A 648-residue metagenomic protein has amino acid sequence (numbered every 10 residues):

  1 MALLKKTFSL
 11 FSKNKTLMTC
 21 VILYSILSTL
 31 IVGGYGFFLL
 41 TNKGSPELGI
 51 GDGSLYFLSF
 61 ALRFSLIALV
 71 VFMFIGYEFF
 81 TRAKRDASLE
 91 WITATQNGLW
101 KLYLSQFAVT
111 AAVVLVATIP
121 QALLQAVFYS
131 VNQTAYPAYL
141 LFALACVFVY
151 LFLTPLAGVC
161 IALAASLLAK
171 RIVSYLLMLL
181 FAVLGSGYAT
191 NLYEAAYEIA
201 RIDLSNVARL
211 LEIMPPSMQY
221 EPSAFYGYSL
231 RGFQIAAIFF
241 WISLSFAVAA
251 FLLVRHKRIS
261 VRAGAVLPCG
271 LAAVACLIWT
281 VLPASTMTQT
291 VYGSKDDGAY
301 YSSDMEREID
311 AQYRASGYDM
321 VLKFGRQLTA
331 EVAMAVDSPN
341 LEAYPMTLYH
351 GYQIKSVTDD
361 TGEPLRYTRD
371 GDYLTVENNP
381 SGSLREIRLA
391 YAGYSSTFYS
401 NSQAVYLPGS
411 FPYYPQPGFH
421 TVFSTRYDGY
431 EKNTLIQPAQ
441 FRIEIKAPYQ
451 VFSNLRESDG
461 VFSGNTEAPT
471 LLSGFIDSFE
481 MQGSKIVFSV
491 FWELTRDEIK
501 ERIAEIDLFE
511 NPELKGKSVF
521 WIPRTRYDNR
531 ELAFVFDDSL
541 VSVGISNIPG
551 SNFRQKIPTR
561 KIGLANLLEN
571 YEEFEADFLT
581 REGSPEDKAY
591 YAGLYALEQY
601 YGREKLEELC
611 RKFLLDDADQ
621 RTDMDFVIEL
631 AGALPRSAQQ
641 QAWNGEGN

Functional and structural regions predicted by a protein language model:
M1-A83, V254-C269, L277, F488-L494: Hydrophobic alpha-helical transmembrane segments
G44-A68, E78, L104-R171: Secretory targeting signals
I75-L115: Helix-loop-helix units of permease transmembrane domains in multi-pass membrane transporters, especially ABC
P137-A138, Y193-F240, I259-Q327: N-terminal, polar/Ser/Thr-rich
A343-P364, Q416, Q440-F452: Solvent-exposed beta-hairpin/edge-strand motifs
H350-Y406, E505: A surface-exposed beta-strand-loop module
A392-E467: Extended, low-hydrophobicity, Ser/Thr/Pro/Gly-biased non-transmembrane segments
D477-Y571, E575-D577, R581-E582: Juxtacatalytic substrate-recognition/specificity segment
